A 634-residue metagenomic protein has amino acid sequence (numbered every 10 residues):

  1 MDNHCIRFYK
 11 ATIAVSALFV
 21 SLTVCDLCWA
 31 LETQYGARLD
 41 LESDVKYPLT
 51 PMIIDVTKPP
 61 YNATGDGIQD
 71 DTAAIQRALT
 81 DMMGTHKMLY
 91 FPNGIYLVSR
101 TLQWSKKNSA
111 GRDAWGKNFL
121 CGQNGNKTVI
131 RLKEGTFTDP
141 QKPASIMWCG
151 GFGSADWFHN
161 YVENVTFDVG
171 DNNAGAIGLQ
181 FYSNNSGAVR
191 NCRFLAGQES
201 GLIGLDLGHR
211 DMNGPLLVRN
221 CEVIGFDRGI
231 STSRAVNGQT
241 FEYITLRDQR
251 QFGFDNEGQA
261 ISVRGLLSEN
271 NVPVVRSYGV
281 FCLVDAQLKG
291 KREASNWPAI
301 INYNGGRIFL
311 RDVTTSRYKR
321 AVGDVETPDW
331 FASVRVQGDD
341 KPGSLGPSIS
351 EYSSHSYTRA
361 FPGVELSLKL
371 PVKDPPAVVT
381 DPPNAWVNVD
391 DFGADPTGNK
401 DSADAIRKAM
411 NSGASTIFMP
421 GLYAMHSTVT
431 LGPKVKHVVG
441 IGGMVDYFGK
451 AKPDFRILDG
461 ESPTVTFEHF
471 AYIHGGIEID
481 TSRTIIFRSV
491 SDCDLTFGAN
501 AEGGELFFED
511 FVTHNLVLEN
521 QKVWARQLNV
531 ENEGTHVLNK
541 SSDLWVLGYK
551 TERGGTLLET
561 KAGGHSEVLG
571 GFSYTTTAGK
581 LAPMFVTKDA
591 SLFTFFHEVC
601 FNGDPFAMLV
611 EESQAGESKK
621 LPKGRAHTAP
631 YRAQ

Functional and structural regions predicted by a protein language model:
D2-V15: Bacterial N-terminal signal peptides that target proteins for export
I13, F19-S21, C25-Y90, T101-G170 (+15 more regions): Extracellular "leader-to-stem" segments immediately downstream of a signal peptide or signal-anchor in secreted/lumenal
I95-L97, L422-M425: Gly/Ser/Thr-rich loops at beta-strand to alpha-helix junctions that form or flank small-molecule/cofactor-binding
R190-N191, L195-Q198: Elongated, acidic membrane-bridging lipid-handling scaffolds and related periplasm/extracellular "bridge/tunnel" systems
P215, N220, S231, G238-I244 (+10 more regions): Extended, compositionally simple hydrophobic/Ser/Thr-rich segments that build repetitive fibrous architectures
K561-G563, F585: A structural signal for leucine-rich repeat
